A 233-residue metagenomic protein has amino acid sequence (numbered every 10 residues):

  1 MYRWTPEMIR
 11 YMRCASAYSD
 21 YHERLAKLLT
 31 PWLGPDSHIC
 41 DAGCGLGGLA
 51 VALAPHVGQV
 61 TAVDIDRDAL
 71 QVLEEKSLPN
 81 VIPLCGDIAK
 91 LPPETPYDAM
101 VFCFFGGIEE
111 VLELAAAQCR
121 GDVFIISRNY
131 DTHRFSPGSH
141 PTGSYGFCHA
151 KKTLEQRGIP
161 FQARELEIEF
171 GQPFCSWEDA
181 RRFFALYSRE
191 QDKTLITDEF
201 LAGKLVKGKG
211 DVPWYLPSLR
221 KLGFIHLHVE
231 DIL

Functional and structural regions predicted by a protein language model:
M1-L33: Conserved class I S-adenosyl-L-methionine
C40, L46-D87: Class I SAM-dependent methyltransferase SAM/SAH-binding core
K90-T95: Short conserved loop adjoining the S-adenosyl-L-methionine
Y97-F104: Short SAM/SAH-binding signature in class I
G106-Q118: A short, conserved alpha-helix within the catalytic core of class I
R120-H133: Conserved beta-strand signature within the Rossmann-like core of class I S-adenosyl-L-methionine
G143-G158, Q162-R164: Short alpha-helix
E165-L233: Conserved Class I S-adenosyl-L-methionine
